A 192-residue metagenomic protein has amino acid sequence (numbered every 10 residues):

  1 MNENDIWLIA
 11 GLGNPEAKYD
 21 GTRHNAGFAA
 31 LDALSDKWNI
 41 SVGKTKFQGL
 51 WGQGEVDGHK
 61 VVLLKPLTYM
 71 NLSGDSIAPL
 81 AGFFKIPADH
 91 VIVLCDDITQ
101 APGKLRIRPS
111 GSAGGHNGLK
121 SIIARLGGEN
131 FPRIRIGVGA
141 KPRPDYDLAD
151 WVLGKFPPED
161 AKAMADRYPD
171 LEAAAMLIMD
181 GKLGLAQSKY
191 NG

Functional and structural regions predicted by a protein language model:
M1-S110, K120-I134, K141-D147, G154 (+2 more regions): Nucleotide and nucleotide-moiety/phosphate-recognizing core
G114-G118: Hydrophobic alpha-helical segments within soluble ligand-binding/sensing domains
